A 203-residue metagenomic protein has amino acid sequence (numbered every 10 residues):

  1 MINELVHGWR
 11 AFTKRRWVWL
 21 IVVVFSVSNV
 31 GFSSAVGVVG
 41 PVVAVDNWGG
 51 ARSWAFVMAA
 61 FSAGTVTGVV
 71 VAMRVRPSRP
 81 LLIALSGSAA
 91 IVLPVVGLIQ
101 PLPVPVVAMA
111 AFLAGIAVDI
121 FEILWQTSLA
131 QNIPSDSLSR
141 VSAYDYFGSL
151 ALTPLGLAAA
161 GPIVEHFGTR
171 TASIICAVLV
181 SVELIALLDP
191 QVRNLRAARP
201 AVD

Functional and structural regions predicted by a protein language model:
M1-V23, D203: Juxtamembrane intracellular "pre-TM" segments in multi-pass secondary transporters
I2-G8, N29-S33, V57-M58, I120-Q126: Hydrophobic alpha-helical transmembrane segments
T13, G40-D203: C-terminal transmembrane bundle of multi-pass solute transporters/carriers
T13-W17, G31, A35, L138: Residues in soluble alpha-helical coiled-coils and helical-bundle/repeat scaffolds
L20-V24, S28, F121, T171: Cleavable Sec-type N-terminal signal peptides
V24-G37, V118, T153: Conserved extracellular-gate-facing transmembrane-helix segments in secondary transporters
